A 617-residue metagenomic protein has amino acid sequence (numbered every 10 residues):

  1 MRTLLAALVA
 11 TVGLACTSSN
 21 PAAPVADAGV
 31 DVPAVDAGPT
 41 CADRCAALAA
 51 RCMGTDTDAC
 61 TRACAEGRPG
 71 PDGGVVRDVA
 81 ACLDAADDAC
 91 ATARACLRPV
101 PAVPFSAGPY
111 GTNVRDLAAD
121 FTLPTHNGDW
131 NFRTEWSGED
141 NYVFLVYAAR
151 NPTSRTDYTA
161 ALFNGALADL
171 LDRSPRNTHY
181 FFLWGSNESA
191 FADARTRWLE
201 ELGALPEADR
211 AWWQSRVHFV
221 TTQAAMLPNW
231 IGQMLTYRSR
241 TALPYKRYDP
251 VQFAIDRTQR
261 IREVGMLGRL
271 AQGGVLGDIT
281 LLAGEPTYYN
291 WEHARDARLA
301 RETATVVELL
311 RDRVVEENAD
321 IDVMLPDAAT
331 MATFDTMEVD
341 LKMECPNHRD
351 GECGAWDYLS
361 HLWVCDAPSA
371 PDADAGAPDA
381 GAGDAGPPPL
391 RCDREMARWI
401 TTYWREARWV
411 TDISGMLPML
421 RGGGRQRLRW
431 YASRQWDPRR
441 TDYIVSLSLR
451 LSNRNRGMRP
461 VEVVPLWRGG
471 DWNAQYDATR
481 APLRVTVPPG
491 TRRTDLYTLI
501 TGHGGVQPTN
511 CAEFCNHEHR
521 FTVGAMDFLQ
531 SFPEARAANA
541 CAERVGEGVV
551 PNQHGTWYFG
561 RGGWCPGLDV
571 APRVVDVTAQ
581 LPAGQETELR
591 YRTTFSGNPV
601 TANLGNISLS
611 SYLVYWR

Functional and structural regions predicted by a protein language model:
M1-P39, D72, D372-A385: Ser/Thr-rich, Pro/Gly/Ala-heavy low-complexity intrinsically disordered linkers and tails of secreted extracellular
G29-C41, C96-D116, R295: N-terminal low-complexity, Pro/Thr/Ser-rich intrinsically disordered segments that act as propeptides or flexible
A37-A102: Mature extracellular/luminal domains of secreted and GPI-anchored eukaryotic proteins, especially small
V100-E139, T156-Y158, L162, L466-W472: N-terminal "domain-start" segment that seeds a small globular fold
F132-A168, P175-S186: Short active-site neighborhood of thiol/selenol oxidoreductases, capturing the structured segment around
G138-F144, S174-Y180, W212-H218, D249 (+2 more regions): Loop/turn elements at helix/coil->beta-strand transitions in domains of secreted/extracellular proteins
S189-I255: Thioredoxin-like thiol-disulfide oxidoreductase module
L243-P371, G386-R617: Extracellular/secretory-pathway and virion-surface proteins
